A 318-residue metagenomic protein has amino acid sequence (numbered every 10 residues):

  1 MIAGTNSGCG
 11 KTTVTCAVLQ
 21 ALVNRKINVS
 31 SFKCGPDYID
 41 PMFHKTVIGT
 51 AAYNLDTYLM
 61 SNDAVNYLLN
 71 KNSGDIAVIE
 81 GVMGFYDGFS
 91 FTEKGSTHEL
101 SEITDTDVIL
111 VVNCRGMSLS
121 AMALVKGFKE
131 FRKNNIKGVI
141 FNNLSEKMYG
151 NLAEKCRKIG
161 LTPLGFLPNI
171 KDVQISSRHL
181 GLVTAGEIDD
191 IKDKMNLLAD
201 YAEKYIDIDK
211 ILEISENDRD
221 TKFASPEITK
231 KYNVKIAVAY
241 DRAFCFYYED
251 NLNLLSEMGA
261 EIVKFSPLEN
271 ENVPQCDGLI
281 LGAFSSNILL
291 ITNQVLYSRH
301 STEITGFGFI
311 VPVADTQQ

Functional and structural regions predicted by a protein language model:
M1, S30, I109-L110, K235-A237: Conserved beta-strand elements of the Class I
M1, V78-E80, I109-V111, I140 (+1 more regions): Structural motif
A3-T13, L19-T104, V112-N135, E146-G150: ATP-dependent carboxylate-amine ligase catalytic core
K33-C34, G160-K171, E261-L268: Beta-strand->loop->alpha-helix junctions that form or flank phosphate-binding loops in nucleotide-handling enzymes
L119-E227: Internal gly/pro-rich beta-alpha loop/helix module that stabilizes soluble enzyme cofactors or their anionic handles
V234-V238, R242-N270: Glycine-rich phosphate/diphosphate-binding loop of Rossmann-like nucleotide-binding domains
I262, S285-Q318: Cysteine-nucleophile active-site neighborhood
N270-G278: Helical hairpin unit composed of two closely spaced alpha helices linked by a short loop
